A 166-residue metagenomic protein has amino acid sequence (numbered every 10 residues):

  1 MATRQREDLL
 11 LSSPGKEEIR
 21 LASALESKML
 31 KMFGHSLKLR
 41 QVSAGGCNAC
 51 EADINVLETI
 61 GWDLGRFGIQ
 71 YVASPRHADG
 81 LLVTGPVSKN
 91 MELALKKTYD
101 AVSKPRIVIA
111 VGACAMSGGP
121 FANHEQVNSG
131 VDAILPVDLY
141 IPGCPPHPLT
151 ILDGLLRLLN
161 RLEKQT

Functional and structural regions predicted by a protein language model:
M1-G45, V56-R66, Y71-P75, K104-R106 (+3 more regions): Iron-sulfur (Fe-S) cluster-binding modules
G45, P86-S88, C114, P146: Short glycine-rich anion-binding loops that position phosphate/pyrophosphate groups of nucleotides and phosphorylated
Y71, V83, S88-M91, M116 (+1 more regions): Metallocofactor- and cofactor-centric catalytic cores in central/energy metabolism, strongly enriched
R76-H77, A113: Alpha-helical ligand/cofactor-binding cores
E92-A94, G119-F121, I151-L152: Short glycine-/acidic-enriched loop or helix-start segments at secondary-structure transitions that form or flank
A94-A110: A short, gly/pro- and small-residue-rich
V111-S117: Short beta-alpha junction loops
